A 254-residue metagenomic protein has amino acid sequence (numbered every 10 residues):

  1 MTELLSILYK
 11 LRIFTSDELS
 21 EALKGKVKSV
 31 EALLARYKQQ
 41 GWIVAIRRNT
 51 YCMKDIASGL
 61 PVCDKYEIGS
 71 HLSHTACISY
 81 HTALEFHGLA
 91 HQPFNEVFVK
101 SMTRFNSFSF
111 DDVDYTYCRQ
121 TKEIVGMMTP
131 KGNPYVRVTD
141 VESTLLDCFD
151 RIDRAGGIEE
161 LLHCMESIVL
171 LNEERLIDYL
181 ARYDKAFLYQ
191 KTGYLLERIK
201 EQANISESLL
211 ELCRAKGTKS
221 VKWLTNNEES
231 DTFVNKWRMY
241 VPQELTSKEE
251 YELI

Functional and structural regions predicted by a protein language model:
M1-L33, S107, I124-M127, P134-D140 (+1 more regions): An N-terminal domain-start capping segment
M1-T75, L171-D184, L188: Short beta-edge/loop segments at beta->alpha junctions of small alpha/beta modules that act as binding/recognition
S16, A35-R36, Q40-S58, V62-I124 (+1 more regions): Short gly/ser-rich loop at a beta-strand->alpha-helix junction or flexible surface loop bordering the NTP-binding
L19, A83, L145: A residue-level signal for conserved active-site and pocket-lining positions in enzyme catalytic cores
A22, F86-H87, C148, L195: Generic structural signal for bulky hydrophobic/aromatic residues embedded in well-ordered secondary structure
K24, K38, G88, D150-D153 (+1 more regions): Hydrophobic/aromatic-lined pockets within catalytic cores
V27-K28, H91, D153-G157: Short amphipathic alpha-helical segments with coiled-coil-like heptad repeat character
T129-I254: Hydrophobic alpha-helical interaction segments
